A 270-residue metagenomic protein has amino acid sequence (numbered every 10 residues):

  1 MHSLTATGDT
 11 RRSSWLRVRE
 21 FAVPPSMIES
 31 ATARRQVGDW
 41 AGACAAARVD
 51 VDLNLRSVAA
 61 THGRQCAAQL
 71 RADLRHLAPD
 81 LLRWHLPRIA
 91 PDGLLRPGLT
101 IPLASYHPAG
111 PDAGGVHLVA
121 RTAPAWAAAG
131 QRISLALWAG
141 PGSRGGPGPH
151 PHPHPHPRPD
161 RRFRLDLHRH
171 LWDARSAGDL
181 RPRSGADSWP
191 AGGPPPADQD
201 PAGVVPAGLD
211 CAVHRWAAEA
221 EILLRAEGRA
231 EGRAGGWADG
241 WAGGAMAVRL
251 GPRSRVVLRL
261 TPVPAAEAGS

Functional and structural regions predicted by a protein language model:
M1-A220, L224-R225, A234, A238: N-terminal membrane-targeting/anchoring modules of bacterial envelope and secretion proteins
G232, G236, R249-S270: C-terminal structured domains
G244: DNA-recognition helix of helix-turn-helix
